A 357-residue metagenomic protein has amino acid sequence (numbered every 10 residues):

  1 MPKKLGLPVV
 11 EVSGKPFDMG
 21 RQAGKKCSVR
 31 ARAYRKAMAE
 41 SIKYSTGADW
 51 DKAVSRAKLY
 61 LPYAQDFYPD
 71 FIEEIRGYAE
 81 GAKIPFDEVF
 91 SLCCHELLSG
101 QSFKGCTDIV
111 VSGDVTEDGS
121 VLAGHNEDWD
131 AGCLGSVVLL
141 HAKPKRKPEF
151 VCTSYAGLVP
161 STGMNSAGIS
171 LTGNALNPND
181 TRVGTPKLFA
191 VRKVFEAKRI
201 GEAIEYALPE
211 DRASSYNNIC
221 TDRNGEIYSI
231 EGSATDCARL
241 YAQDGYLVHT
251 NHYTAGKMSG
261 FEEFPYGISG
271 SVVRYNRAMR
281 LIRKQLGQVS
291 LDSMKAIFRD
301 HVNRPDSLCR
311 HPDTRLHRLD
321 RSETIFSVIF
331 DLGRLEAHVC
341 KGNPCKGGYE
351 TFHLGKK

Functional and structural regions predicted by a protein language model:
M1-K104, E196-C237, Q243-K357: C-terminus-biased signal that marks the final domain/tail of proteins
C94-F189, I325, A337-V339, G347: Internal mixed beta-strand/loop scaffold within catalytic domains of large alpha/beta enzymes
I169, R192-V194, E205: Cysteine-dependent hydrolase recognition
